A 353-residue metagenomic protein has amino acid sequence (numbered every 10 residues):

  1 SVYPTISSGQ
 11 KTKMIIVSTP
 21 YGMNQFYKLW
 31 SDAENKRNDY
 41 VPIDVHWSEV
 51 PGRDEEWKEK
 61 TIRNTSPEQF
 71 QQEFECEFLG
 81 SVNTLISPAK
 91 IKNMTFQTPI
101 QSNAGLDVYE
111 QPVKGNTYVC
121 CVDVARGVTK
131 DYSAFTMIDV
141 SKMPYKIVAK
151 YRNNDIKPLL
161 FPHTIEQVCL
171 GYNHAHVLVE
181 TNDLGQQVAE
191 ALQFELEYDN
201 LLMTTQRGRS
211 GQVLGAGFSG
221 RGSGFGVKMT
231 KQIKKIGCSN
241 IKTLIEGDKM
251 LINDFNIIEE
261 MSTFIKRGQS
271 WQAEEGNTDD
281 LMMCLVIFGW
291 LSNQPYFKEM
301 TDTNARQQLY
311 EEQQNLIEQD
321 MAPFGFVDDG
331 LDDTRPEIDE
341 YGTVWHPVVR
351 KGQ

Functional and structural regions predicted by a protein language model:
S1-T65, V188-Q193: ASCE P-loop NTPase helicase motor core
M14, P42-D44, V119, N200-M203 (+1 more regions): Conserved beta-strand scaffold positions in the cores of enzyme catalytic domains, especially in NTP/NDP-utilizing
M23-Q25, L29-D32, S141-S270, F324-Q353: Mg2+-dependent endonuclease catalytic cores in nucleic-acid-processing enzymes, primarily RNase H-like
E49-V124: ATPase catalytic-site recognition across NTP-hydrolyzing enzymes
L85-K114, E166-N173, E299-Q353: C-terminal regions of RecA-like/P-loop NTPase motor modules
G115, V128-A134, P144: Short, flexible loop/turn motifs enriched in small residues
T136-I138: Conserved hydrophobic/aromatic positions in well-ordered beta-strands
N253-M321: Charge-patterned, long linear interaction tracts outside catalytic cores
